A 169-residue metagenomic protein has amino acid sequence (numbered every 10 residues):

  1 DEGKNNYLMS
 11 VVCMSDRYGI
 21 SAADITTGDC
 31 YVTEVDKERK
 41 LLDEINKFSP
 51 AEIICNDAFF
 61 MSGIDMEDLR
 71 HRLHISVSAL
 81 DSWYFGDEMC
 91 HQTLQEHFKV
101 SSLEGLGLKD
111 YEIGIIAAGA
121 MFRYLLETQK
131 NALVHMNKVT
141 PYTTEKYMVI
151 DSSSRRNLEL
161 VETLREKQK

Functional and structural regions predicted by a protein language model:
D1-K169: Charged catalytic and DNA/RNA-contacting regions of genome-maintenance and nucleic-acid-processing enzymes
